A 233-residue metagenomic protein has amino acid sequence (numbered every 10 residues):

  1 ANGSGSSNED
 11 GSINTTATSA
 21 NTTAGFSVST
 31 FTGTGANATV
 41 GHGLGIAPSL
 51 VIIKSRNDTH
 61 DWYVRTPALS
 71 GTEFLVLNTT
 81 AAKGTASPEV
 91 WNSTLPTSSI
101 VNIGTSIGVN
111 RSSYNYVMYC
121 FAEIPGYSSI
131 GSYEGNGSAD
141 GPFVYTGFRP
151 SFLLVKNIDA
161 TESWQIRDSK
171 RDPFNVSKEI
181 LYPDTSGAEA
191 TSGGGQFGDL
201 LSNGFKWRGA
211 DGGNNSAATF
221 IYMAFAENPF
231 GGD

Functional and structural regions predicted by a protein language model:
A1-D233: Surface-exposed molecular-recognition determinants
